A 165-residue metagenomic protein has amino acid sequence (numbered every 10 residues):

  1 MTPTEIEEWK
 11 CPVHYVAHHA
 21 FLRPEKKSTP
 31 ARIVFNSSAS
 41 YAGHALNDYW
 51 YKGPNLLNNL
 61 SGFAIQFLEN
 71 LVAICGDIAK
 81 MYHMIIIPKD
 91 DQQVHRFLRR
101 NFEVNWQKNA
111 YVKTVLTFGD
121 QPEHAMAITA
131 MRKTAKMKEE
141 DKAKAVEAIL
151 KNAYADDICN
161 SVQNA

Functional and structural regions predicted by a protein language model:
T2-T129: Catalytic-core region of right-hand nucleic acid polymerases
H124-A165: Active-site palm subdomain of RNA-directed nucleic acid polymerases
